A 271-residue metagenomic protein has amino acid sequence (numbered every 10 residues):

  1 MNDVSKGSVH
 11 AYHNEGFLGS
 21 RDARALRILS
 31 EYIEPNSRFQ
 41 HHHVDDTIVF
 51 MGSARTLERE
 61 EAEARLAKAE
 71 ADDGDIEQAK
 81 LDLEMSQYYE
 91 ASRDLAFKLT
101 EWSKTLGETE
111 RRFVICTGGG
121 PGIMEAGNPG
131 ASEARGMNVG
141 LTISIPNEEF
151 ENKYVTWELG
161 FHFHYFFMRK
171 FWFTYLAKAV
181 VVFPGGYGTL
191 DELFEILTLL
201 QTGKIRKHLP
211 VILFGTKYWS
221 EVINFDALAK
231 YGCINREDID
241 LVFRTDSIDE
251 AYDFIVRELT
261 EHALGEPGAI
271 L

Functional and structural regions predicted by a protein language model:
N2-L141: Glycine-rich beta-alpha loop segments
Q40-H43, L106-E110, N152-Y154, W172-Y175 (+2 more regions): Solvent-exposed alpha-helices and their adjacent loops that cap or buttress functional pockets in soluble metabolic
R65-K68, S132-E133, E195-L200, A227-Y231 (+1 more regions): Short, solvent-exposed amphipathic alpha-helical segments in soluble enzyme and RNA/protein-processing domains
L95-E101, L193-Q201, I223-A229: Short, well-ordered amphipathic alpha-helices
C116-F183, F194, W219: Phosphate/pyrophosphate-binding betaalpha-module
R135-E148, L199-E221, E237: Short, acidic/small-residue loops that bind anionic groups at enzyme active sites
K178-L197, H208-K217, S247: Glycine-rich anion-binding loop/nest that anchors nucleotide
L213-L271: C-terminal functional extensions of proteins
